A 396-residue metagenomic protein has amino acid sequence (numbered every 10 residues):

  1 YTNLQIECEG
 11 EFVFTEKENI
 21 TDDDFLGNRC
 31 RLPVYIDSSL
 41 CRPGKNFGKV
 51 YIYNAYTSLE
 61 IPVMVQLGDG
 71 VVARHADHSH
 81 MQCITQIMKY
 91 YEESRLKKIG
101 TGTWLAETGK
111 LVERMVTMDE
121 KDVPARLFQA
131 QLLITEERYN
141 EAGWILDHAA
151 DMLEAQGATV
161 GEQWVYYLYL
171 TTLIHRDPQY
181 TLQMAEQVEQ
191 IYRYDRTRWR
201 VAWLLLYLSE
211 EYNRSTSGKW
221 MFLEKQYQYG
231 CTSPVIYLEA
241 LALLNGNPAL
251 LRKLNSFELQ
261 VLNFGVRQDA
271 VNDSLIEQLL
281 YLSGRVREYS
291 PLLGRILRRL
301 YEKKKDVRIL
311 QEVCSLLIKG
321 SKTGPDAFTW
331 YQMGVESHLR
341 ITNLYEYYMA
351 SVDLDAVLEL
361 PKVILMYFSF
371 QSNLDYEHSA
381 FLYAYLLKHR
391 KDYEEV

Functional and structural regions predicted by a protein language model:
Y1-P33, A149, Q163: Surface-exposed binding patches on compact interaction domains or structured appendages
L32-I36, R42-Y56: A short beta-strand micro-motif common to beta-rich folds, especially ectodomain repeats
P62-Y91: Low-complexity, Pro/Ser/Thr- and charge-rich linker/hinge segments at domain boundaries
H78-T85, T103-M115, Y139-L153, D177-R193 (+8 more regions): Alpha-helical repeat scaffolds
L96, E113, L127-Q131: Amphipathic alpha-helical repeat scaffolds
A125, A158-V160, V165, T197-A202 (+2 more regions): TPR alpha-solenoid repeat register
F128, Y166-L170, A202-Y207, L238-E239 (+1 more regions): "A position-specific structural signal for the A-helix of alpha-solenoid helical repeats
L133, T171-H175, S209-E210: Residue at a conserved register position within TPR or TPR-like alpha-solenoid repeats
